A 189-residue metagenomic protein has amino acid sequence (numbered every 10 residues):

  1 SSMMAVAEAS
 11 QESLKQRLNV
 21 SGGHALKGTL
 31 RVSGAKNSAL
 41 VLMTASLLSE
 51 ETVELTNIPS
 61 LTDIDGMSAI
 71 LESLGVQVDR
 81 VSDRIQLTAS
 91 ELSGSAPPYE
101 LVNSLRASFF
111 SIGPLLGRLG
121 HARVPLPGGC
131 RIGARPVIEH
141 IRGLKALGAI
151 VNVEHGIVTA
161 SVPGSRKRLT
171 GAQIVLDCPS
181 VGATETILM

Functional and structural regions predicted by a protein language model:
S2-M189: Structural preference for solvent-exposed beta-strand-turn elements and adjacent flexible terminal/loop segments within
